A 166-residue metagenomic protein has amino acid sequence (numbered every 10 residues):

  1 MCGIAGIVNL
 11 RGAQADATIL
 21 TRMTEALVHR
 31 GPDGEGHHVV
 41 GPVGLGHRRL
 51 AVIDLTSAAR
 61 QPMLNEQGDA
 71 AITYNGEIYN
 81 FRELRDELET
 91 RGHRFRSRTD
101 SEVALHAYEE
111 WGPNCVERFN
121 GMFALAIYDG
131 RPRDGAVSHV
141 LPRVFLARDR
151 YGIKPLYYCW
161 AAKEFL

Functional and structural regions predicted by a protein language model:
M1-L166: Cysteine-centered catalytic environments shared across enzyme families
